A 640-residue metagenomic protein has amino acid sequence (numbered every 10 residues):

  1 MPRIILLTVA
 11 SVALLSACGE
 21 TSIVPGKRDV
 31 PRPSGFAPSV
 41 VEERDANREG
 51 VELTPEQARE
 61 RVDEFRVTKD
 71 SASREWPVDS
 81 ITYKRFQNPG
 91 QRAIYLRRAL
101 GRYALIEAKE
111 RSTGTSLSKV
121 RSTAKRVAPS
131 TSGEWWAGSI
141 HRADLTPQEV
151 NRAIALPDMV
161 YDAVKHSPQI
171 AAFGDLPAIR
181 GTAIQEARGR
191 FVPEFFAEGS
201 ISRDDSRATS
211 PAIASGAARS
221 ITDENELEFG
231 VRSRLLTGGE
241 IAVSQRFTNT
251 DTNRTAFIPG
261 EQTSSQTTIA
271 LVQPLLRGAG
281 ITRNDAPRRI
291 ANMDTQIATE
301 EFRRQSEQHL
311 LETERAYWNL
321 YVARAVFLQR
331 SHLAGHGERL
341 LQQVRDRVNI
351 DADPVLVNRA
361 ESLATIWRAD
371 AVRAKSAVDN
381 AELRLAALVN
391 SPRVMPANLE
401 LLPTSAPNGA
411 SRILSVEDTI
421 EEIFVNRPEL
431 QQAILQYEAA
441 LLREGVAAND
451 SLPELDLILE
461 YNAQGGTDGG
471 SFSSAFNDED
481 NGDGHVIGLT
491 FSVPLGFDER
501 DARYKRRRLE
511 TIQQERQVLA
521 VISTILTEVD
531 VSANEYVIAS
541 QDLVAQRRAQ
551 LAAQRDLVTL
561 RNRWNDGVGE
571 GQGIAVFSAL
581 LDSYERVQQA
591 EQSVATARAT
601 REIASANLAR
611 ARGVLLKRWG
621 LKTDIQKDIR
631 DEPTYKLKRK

Functional and structural regions predicted by a protein language model:
L15-A17: C-terminal motif of bacterial Sec signal peptides marking the signal peptidase cleavage site
S22-T113, D205, L383-R412, V416 (+4 more regions): Acidic, low-complexity, intrinsically disordered peripheral segments
V127-D162, H166: Regulatory alphaC helix of protein kinase catalytic domains
L145-R152, G199-I269, L402-I413, E444-G445 (+3 more regions): Small/polar, glycine/serine/threonine/aspartate-rich low-complexity segments that form flexible
V160-V164, R232, L276, A352-T365 (+3 more regions): Amphipathic alpha-helical coiled-coil scaffold segments and their short linker/junction regions
A171-I179, L236-E261, L276-E301, S331-G335 (+8 more regions): Sec/SRP-type N-terminal targeting helices
A187, T299-E422, E535, A539-D542 (+3 more regions): Periplasmic alpha-helical coiled-coil/stalk elements that build and connect Gram-negative outer-membrane
